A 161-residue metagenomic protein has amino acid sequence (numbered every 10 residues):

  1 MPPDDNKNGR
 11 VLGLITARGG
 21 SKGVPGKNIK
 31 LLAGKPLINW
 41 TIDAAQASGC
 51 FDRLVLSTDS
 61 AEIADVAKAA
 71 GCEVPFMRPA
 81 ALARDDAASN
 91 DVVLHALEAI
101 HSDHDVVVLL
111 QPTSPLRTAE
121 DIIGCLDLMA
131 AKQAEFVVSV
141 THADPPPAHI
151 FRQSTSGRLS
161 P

Functional and structural regions predicted by a protein language model:
M1-R10: Short amphipathic alpha-helices and their capping/turn segments at secondary-structure boundaries
G9-S57: N-terminal glycine-rich phosphate-binding loop and ensuing alpha1 helix
G13, L56, L109, F136-S139: Structural beta-sheet core signal
C50, A70-C72, T155: Short, structured coil segments at secondary-structure junctions
F51, S102-H104, Q133-A134: Short, high-confidence coil segments that cap the C-terminus of an alpha-helix and link into the following beta-strand
A61-V108, R117-E120: Short phosphate-binding loop-to-helix
S89-D91, H95, P115-P161: Conserved core of the sugar-phosphate nucleotidyltransferase
